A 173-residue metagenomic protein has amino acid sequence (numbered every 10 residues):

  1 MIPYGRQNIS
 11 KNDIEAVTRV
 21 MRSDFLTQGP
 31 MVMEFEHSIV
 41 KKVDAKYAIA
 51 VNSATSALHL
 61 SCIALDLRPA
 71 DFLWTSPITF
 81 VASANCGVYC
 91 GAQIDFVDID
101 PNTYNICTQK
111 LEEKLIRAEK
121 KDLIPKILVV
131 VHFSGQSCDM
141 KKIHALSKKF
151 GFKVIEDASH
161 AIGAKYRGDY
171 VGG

Functional and structural regions predicted by a protein language model:
M1-F25, P30: N-terminal "arm"/small-domain region of PLP-dependent enzymes with the aminotransferase-like
R6-Q7, D98, F133: Conserved donor-binding loops in enzymes that form glycosidic bonds
I9, T27, T79, N102-T103 (+1 more regions): Glycine-/small-residue-rich active-site loops that bind phosphorylated ligands and cofactors
V17, I39, A57, L73 (+5 more regions): Generic structural signal for small/hydrophobic residues in well-ordered secondary structure, especially within
F25-F72, C86-V88, F96-D98, D169: Phosphate-binding glycine-rich loop
A45, A92, F152: Short glycine/serine/threonine/alanine-rich loop segments
S61-E113, R117: Conserved PLP-anchoring active-site segment centered on the Schiff-base-forming lysine
N102-G173: Active-site phosphate-binding strand-loop segment of PLP-dependent enzymes
